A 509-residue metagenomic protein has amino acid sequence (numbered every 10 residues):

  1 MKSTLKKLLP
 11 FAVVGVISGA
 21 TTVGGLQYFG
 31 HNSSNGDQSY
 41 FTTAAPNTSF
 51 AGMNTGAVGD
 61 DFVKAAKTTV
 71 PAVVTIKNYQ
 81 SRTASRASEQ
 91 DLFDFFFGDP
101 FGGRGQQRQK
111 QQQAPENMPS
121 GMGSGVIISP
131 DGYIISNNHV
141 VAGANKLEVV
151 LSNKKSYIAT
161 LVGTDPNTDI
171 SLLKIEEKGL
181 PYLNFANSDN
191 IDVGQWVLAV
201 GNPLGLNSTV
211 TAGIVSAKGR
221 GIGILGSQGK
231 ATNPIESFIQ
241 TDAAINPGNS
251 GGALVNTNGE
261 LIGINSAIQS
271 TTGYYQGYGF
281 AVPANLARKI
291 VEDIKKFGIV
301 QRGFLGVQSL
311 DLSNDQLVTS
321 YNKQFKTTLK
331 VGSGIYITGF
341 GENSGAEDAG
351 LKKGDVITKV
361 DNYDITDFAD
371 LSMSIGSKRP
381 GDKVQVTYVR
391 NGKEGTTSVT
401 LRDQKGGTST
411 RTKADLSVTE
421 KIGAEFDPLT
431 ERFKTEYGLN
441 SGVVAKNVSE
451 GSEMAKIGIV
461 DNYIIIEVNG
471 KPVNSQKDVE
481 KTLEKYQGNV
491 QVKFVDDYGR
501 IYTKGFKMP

Functional and structural regions predicted by a protein language model:
M1-Y40, N117, S124, T160 (+4 more regions): C-terminal recognition in membrane/secretory proteostasis and scaffolding
G30-I134, A142-A144, K155, K178 (+4 more regions): Glycine-biased strand-turn-strand hairpin within the trypsin-fold
H31-S33, D37-Q38, P46-F50, N54 (+12 more regions): Active-site loop architecture of trypsin-fold serine endopeptidases
G59-A66, V70-P71, E89-D94, G98 (+15 more regions): Extracytoplasmic/secreted envelope proteins and their assembly/folding machinery, especially bacterial periplasmic
V74, D131-Y133, N258-E260, G354 (+1 more regions): Short, glycine-anchored, charge-dense loop/turn motifs used at functional sites
N78-Y79, H139, W196, N202-P203 (+4 more regions): Short, surface-exposed secondary-structure boundary micro-motifs
M118-M122, I127-T209, K359, I365-A369 (+4 more regions): Conserved active-site neighborhood of the chymotrypsin/trypsin-like protease fold
Y182, G213, S237, G252 (+2 more regions): Short beta-strand segments of a lipoyl-like beta-sandwich/carrier module
